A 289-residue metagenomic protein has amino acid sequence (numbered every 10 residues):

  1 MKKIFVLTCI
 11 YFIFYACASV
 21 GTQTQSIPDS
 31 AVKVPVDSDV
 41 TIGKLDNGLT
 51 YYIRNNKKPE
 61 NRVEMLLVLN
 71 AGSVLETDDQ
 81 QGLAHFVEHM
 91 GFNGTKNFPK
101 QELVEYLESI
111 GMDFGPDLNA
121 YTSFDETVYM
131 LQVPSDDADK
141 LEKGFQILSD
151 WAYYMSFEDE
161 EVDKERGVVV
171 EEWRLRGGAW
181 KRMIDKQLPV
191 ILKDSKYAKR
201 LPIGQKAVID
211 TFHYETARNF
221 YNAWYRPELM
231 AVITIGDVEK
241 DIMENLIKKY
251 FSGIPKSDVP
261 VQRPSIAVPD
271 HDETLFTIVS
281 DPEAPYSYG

Functional and structural regions predicted by a protein language model:
M1-I4: Positively charged n-region of N-terminal signal peptides that target proteins for export
V6-A16: Bacterial N-terminal signal peptides
A18-V74, P99-D139, L175-L229, G253-G289: Non-catalytic beta-strand/loop surface segments
G48, H85, Y129, L148 (+3 more regions): Divalent metal-coordination and catalytic microenvironments
A71-L83: Short active-site loop at a secondary-structure junction that contains or immediately precedes the catalytic residue(s)
Q81-T95: Active-site SXXK
G94-N97, Q132-K164: M16/insulysin-pitrilysin zinc metalloprotease superfamily fold
D159, R166, W180, Y214-Y250: Non-catalytic, conformational "gating/processing" segments within enzyme and secreted inhibitor domains
